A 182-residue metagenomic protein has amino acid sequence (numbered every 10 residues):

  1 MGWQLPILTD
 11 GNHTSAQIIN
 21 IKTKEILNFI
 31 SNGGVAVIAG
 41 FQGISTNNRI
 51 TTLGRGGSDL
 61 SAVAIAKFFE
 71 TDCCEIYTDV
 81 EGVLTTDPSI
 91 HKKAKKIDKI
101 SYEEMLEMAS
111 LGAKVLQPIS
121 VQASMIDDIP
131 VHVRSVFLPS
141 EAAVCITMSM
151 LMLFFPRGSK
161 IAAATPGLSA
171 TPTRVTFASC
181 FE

Functional and structural regions predicted by a protein language model:
M1-L116, S120-V121: Nucleotide/pyrophosphate-binding catalytic subdomain
G11-H13, P88-S89, D127-V131, F177-F181: Charge-rich, low-complexity amphipathic helices in intrinsically disordered tails/linkers adjacent to domains
I19, K24, K95, F137-I146 (+1 more regions): Long, charged amphipathic helices and adjacent flexible linkers at domain junctions
F41-Q42, S135-F137, M150: A broadly conserved detector of short glycine/acidic/proline-rich loop/turn motifs that flank catalytic sites and bind
A66, S124, S179: Residue-level signature of catalytic and energy-coupling elements of molecular machines, predominantly ATP/GTP-dependent
Y102, M108-C145: A conserved active-site cap/scaffold subdomain adjacent to cofactor or substrate pockets
I146-M150, F154-T165, S169, R174 (+1 more regions): Low-acidity, Ser/Thr- and Arg-rich intrinsically disordered low-complexity segments
